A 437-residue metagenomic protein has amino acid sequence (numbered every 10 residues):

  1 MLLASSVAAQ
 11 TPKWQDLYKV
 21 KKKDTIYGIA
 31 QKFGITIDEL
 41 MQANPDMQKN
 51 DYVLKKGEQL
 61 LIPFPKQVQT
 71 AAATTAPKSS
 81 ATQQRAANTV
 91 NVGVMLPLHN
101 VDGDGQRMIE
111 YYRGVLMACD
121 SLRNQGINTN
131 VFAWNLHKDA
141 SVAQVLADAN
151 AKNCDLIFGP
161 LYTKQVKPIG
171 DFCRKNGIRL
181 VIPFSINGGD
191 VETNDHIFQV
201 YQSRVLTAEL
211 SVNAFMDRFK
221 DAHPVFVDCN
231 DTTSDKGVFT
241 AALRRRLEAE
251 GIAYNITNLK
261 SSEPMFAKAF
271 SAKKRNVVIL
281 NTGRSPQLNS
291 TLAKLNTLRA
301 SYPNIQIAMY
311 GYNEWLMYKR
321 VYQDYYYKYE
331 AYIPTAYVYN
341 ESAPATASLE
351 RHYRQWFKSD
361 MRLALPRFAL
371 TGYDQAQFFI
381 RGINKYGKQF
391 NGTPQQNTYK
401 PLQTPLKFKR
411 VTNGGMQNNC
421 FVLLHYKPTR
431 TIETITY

Functional and structural regions predicted by a protein language model:
A4-S6: N-terminal signal peptide c-region/cleavage motif recognized by signal peptidases
Q10-Y437: Extracytosolic ligand-binding ectodomains
